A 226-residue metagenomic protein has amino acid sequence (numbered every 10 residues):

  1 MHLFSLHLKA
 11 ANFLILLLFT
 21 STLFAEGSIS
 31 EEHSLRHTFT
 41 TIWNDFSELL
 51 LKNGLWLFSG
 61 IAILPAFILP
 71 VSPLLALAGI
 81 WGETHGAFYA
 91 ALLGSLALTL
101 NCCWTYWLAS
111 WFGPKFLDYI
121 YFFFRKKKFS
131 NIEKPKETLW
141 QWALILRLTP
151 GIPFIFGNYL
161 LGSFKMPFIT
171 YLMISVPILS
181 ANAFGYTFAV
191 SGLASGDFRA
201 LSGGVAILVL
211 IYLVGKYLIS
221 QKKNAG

Functional and structural regions predicted by a protein language model:
H2-L8, S21-S59, A87, A91-G157 (+3 more regions): Membrane-interfacial helix-loop-helix
L14-F19: Bacterial N-terminal signal peptides
F58-W81, H85-F88, G151-N158, I169 (+1 more regions): Transmembrane helix boundary and interhelical junction motifs in multipass membrane proteins
V71-L74, W104, F112-G113, G157 (+2 more regions): Hydrophobic/aromatic residues in alpha-helical transmembrane segments
A76-L77, W107, F116, Y159-L160 (+2 more regions): A residue-level signal for alpha-helical anchor/packing sites in multi-pass solute transporters
A78, G82, L93-L100, W104 (+4 more regions): Hydrophobic faces of alpha-helical transmembrane segments in multi-pass integral membrane proteins
G79-G82, A109, L161-S163, V190-A194: Helix-capping/transition residues at the boundaries of transmembrane alpha-helices and the short helical linkers
M173-G226: C-terminal membrane module of polytopic membrane proteins
